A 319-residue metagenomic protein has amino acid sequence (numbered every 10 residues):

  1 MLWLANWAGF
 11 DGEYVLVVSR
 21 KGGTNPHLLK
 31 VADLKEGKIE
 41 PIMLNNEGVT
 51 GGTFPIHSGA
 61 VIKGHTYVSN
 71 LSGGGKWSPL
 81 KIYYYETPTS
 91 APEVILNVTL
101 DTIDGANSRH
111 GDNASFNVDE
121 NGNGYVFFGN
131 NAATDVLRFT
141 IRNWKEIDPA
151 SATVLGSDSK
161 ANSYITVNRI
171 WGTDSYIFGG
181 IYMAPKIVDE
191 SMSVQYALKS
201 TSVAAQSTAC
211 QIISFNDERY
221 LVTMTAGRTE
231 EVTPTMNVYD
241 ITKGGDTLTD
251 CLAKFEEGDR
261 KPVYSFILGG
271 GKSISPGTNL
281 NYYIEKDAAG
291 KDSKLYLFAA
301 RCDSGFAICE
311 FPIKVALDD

Functional and structural regions predicted by a protein language model:
M1, G37-V49, S90-D104, E146-S159 (+2 more regions): Beta-propeller fold detector
M1-N25: Beta-strand-rich domains and repeat architectures in extracellular enzymes and scaffolds, especially beta-propellers
L2-G9, G48-G64, L71, N97-N121 (+3 more regions): Repeated scaffold domains used in trafficking and secretory/extracellular systems, primarily beta-propellers
E13-V17, G64-V68, N121-F127, T173-I177 (+2 more regions): Entry beta-strands of beta-propeller and related beta-repeat scaffolds
K21-P26, S72-S78, N131-D135, M183 (+3 more regions): Short glycine/acidic-enriched loop and turn motifs that connect beta-strands
A32-K38, I82-I95, F139-P149, A184-V194 (+2 more regions): Short loop/turn segments immediately following beta-strands, especially the blade-tip and inter-blade linker loops
S69, G73-G74, S78-G156: Aromatic- and glycine-enriched pocket-lining scaffold segments that form the walls of small-molecule binding clefts
V203-F266: Loop/turn-rich, solvent-exposed surfaces of beta-rich toroidal or solenoidal domains
